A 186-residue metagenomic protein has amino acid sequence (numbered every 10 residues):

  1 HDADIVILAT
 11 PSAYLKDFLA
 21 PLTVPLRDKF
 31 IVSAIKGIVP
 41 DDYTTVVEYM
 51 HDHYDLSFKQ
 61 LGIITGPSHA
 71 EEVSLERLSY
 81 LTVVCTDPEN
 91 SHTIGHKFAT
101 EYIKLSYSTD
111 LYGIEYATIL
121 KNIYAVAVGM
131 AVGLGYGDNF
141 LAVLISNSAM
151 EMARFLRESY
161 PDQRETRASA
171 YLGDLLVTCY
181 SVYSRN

Functional and structural regions predicted by a protein language model:
H1, I5-E76, I94: Rossmann-like NAD(P)(H) cofactor-binding subdomain of soluble oxidoreductases
H1-D2, L120, L172: Alpha-helix C-terminal capping/helix-to-coil transition sites in glycosyltransferase folds
Y14, Y49, H53-S57, L78-E165: Internal alpha-helical scaffold of NAD(P)-dependent oxidoreductase catalytic cores
A34, I64, S108-D110, S169: Conserved beta-strand termini and adjacent loop/short-helix elements that scaffold enzyme active sites in alpha/beta
I38-P40, I114-E115, V177: Short, small-residue-enriched loops and turns at beta-alpha junctions that line or gate enzyme active sites
E72-S74, A117, S181: Short glycine-biased active-site loop of nucleotidyltransferases that positions the nucleotide triphosphate and helps
Y160-N186: C-terminal substrate-binding/catalytic lobe of Rossmann-fold NAD(P)-dependent oxidoreductases
